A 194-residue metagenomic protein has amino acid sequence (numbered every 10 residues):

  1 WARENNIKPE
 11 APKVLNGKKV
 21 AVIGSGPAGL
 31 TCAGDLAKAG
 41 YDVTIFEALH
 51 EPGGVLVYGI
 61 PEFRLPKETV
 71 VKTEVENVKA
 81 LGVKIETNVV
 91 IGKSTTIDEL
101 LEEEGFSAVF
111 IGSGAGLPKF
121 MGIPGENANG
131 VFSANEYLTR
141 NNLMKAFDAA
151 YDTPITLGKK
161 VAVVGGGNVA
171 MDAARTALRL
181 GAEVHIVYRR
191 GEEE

Functional and structural regions predicted by a protein language model:
W1-E194: Residues forming the flavin
